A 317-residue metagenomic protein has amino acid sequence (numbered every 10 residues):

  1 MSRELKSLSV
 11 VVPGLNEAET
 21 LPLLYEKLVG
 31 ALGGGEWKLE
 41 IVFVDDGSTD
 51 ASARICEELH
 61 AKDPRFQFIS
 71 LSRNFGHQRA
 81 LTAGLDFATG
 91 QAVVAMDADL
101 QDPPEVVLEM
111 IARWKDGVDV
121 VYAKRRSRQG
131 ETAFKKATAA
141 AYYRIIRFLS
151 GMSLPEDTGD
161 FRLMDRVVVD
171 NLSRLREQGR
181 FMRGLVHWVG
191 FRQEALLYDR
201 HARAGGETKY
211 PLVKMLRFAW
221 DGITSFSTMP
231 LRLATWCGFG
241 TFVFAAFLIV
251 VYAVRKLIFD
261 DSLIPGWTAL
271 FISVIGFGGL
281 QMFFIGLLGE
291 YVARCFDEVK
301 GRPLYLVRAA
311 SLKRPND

Functional and structural regions predicted by a protein language model:
M1-S7, F181-D317: Hydrophobic helical membrane-anchoring modules
M1-T132: Structured catalytic core of nucleotide-sugar glycosyltransferases
R3-L5, E36, A88, E156 (+3 more regions): A generic fold-level signal
P13, L71-R73, R162, T235 (+2 more regions): Short conserved micro-motifs on helix faces and helix-strand junctions that flank and scaffold key functional residues
G30, G34, E58, K62 (+7 more regions): Conserved amphipathic alpha-helical interaction elements at protein-protein interfaces in regulatory, energy-coupling
R65-R73, H77-F87, P104-L185, H201-W220: Acceptor/aglycone-binding surface of glycosyltransferases and processive sugar-polymer synthases
